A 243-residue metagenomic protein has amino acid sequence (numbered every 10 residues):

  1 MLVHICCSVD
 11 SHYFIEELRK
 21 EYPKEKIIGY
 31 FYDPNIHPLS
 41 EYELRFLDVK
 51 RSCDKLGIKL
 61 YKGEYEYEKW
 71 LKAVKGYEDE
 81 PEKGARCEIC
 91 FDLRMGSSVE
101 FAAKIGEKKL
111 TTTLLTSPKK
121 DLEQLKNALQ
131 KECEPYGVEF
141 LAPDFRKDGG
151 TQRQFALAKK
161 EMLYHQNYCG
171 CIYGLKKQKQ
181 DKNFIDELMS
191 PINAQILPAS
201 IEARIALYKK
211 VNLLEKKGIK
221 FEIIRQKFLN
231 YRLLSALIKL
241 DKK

Functional and structural regions predicted by a protein language model:
M1-K243: Nucleotide-activated chemistry modules centered on ATP-dependent adenylation/adenylyltransferase
